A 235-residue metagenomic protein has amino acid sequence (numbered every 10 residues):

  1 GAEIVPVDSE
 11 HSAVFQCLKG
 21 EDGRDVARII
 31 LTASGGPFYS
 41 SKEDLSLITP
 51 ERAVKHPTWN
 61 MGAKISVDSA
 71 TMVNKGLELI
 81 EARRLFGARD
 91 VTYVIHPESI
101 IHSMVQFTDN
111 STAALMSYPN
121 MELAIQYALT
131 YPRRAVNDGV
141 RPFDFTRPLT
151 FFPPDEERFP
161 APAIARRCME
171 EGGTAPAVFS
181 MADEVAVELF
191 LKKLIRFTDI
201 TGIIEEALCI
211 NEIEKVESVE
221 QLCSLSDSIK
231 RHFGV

Functional and structural regions predicted by a protein language model:
G1-V235: Catalytic, metal-anchored helix/loop core of enzyme active sites in primary metabolism
